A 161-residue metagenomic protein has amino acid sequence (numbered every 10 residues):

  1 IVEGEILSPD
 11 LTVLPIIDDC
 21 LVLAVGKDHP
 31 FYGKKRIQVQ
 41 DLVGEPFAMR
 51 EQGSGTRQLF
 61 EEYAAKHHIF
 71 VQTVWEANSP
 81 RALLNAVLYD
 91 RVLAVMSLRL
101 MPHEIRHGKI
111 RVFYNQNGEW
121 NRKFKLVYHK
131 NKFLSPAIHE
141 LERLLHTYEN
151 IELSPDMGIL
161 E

Functional and structural regions predicted by a protein language model:
I1-I6, G26-K27, S79, M96-L100: Beta->alpha turn/N-cap motifs
I1-L21, V25, E62, L88 (+1 more regions): Short beta-strand-centered segments that line the small-molecule binding cleft or hinge of alpha/beta clamshell
S8, S54-G55, R81-A82, L100 (+1 more regions): Short alpha-helical
S8-L21, V25-F47, P136: Flexible hinge/capping segments at coil-to-helix
V22-A24, P30, L93, R111 (+1 more regions): Residues embedded in well-ordered beta-strands
G53-I69, H139, R143-E161: Ligand-binding clefts/hinges and TM-proximal coupling segments of bilobed small-molecule sensing domains
Q58-V112: Hydrophobic hinge/microswitch elements
R111-S154: A late-sequence structural motif
